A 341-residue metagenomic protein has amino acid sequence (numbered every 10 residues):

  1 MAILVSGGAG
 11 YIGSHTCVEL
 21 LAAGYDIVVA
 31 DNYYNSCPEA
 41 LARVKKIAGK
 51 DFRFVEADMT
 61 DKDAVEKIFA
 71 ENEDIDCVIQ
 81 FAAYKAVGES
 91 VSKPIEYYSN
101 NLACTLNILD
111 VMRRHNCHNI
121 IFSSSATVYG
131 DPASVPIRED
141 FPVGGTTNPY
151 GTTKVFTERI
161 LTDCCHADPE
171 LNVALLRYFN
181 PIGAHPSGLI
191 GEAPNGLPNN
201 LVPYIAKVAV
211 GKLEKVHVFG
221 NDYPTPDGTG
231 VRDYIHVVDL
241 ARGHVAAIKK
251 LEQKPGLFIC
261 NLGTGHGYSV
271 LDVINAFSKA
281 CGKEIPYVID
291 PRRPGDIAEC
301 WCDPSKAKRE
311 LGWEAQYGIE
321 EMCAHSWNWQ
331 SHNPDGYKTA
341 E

Functional and structural regions predicted by a protein language model:
M1-A184: N-terminal Rossmann-like NAD(P)+-binding domain of SDR-like oxidoreductases, especially those catalyzing
G7, D31, V55, Q80 (+9 more regions): Short, flexible active-site loop motifs that bind/organize anionic cofactors or intermediates
E73, N116, C165, P169 (+4 more regions): Secondary-structure transition/hinge residues
Y98, T147-V155, G191-N199, P203 (+1 more regions): Short-chain dehydrogenase/reductase
R113, E192-L197, G295, E314: A general boundary/transition motif marking the beginning of the first structured unit of a protein
G183-H185, D222-Y223: Short, basic/glycine-rich phosphate-binding loops at helix/coil junctions that contact nucleotide phosphates
H185-P198, I205-V208, E214: Hydrophobic, Gly/Ser/Ala-rich alpha-helical and linker tracts in large acyl-processing enzymes of secondary/lipid
L201-E341: C-terminal substrate-binding subdomain of Rossmann-fold SDR/epimerase-dehydratase oxidoreductases
